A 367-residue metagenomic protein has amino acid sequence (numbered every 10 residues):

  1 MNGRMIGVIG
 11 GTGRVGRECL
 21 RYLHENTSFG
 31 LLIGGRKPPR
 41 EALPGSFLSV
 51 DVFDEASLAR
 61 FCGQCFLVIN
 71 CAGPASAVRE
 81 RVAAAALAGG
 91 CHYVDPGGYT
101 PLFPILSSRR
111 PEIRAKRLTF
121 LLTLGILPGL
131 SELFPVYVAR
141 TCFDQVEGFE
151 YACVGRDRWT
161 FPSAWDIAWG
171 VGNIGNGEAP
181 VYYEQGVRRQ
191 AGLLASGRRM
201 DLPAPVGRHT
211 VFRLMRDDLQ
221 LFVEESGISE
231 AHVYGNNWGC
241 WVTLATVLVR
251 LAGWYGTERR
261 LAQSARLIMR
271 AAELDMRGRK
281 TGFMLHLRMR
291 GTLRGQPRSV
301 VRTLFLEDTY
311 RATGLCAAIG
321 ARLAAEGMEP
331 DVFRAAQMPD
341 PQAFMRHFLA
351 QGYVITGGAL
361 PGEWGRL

Functional and structural regions predicted by a protein language model:
V8-H24: N-terminal Rossmann NAD(P)H-binding glycine-rich loop of SDR-like oxidoreductase domains
G16, R140-L367: C-terminal catalytic/substrate-binding lobe primarily of soluble NAD(P)-dependent oxidoreductases
I33-P38, V52: N-terminal Rossmann-fold cofactor-binding loop
D51-Q64, P74: Conserved Rossmann-fold cofactor-binding substructure of NAD(P)-dependent oxidoreductases
F66-C71, Y93-V94: N-terminal Rossmann-like NAD(P) cofactor-binding module of classical short-chain dehydrogenase/reductase
N70-A85: Beta-loop-alpha module in the N-terminal Rossmann-like domain of NAD(P)-dependent dehydrogenases, especially those
A85-F103: ADP-ribose/adenylate-binding Rossmann-like module
G97-L118: Rossmann-fold NAD(P)-binding glycine/threonine-rich loop
